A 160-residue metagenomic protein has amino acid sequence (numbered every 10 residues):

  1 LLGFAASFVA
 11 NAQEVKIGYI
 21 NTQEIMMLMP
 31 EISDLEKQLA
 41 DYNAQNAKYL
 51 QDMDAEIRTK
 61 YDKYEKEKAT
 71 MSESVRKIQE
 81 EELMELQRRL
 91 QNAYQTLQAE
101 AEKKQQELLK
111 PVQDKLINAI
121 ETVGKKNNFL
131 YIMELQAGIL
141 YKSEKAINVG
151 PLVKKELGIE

Functional and structural regions predicted by a protein language model:
L1-K16: Bacterial Sec-dependent N-terminal signal peptides
A12-E160: Amphipathic, charged alpha-helical segments and their helix-to-coil junctions in extracytoplasmic/peripheral assemblies
